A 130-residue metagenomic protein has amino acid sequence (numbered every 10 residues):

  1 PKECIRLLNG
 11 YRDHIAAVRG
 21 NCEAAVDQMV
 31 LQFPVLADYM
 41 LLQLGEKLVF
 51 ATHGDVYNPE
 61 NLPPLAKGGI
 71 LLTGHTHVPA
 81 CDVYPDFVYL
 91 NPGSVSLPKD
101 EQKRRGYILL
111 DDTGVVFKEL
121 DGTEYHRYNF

Functional and structural regions predicted by a protein language model:
P1-L44: Core catalytic region of metal-dependent phosphoesterases/phosphodiesterases, especially metallo-beta-lactamase-like
L8, L42, A51-H53, G93: Generic structural signal for conserved hydrophobic packing positions in ordered secondary structure
A16-V18, L36, F50, L72 (+1 more regions): Structural detector of well-ordered beta-strand residues that form the stable sheet scaffold of enzyme domains
V26, Y39, H53, E60-N61: Electropositive, surface-exposed helix/loop patches at the edges of structured domains that serve as adaptable
L48, D55-Y128: Conserved beta-sheet core of the metallophosphoesterase superfamily
